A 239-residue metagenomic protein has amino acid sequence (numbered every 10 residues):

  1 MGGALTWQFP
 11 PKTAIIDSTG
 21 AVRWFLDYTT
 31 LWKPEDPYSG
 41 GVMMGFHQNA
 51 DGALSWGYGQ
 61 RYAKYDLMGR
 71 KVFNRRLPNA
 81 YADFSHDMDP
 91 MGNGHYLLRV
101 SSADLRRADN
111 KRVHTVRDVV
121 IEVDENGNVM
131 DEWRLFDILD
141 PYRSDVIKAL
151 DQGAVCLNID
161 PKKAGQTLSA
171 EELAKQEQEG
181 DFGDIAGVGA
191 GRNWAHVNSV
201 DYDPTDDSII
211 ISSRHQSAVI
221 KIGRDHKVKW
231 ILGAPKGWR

Functional and structural regions predicted by a protein language model:
M1-R239: Histidine-/acidic-rich catalytic cores in large beta-rich domains
